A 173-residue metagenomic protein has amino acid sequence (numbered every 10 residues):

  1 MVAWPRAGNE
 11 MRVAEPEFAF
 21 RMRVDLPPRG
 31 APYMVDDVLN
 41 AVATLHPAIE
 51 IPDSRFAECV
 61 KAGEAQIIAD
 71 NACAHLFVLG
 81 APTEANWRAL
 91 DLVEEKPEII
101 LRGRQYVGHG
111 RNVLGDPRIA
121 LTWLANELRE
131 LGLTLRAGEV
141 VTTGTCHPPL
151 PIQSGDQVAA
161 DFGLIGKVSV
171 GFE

Functional and structural regions predicted by a protein language model:
M1-D116, Q153, Q157, K167-E173: Catalytic-core "active-site belt" of small-molecule-metabolizing enzymes, emphasizing His/Asp/Glu-rich regions
A120-P149: A conserved acidic, glycine/proline-rich C-terminal tail/linker
C146-L150, L164-K167: Short, charged beta-turn/beta-strand-edge "cap" motif at the junction between a beta-strand and an adjacent loop
